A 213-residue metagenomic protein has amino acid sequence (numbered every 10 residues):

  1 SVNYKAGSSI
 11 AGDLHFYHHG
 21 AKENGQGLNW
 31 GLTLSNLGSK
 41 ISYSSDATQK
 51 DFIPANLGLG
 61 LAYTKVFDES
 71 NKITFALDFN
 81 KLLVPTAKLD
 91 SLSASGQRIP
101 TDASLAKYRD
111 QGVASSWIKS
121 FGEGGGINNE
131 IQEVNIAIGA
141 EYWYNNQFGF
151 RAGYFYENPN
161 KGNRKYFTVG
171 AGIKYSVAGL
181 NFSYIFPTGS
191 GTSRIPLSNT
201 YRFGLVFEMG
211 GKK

Functional and structural regions predicted by a protein language model:
S1-K213: Outer-membrane beta-barrel porins/channels
